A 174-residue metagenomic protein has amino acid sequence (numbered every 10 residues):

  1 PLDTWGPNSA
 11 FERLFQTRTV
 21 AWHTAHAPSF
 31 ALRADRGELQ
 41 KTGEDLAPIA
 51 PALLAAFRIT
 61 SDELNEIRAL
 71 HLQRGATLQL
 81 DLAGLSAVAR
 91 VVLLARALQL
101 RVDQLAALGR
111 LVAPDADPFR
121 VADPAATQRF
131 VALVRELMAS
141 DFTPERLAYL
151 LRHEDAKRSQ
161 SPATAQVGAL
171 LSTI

Functional and structural regions predicted by a protein language model:
P1-I174: Hydrophobic/aromatic interaction determinants used to assemble and anchor large protein complexes
